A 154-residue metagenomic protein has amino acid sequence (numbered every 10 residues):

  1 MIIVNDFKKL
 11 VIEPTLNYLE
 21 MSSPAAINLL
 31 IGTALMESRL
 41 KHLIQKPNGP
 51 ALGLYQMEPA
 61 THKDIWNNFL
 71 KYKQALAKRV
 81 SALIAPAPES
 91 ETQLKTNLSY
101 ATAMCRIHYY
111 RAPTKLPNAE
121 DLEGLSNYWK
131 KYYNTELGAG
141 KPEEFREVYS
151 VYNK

Functional and structural regions predicted by a protein language model:
M1-L16, L35-P113: Peptidoglycan-targeting cell-wall enzymes and recognition modules
N17-A25: Short, charged helix-capping/linker segments at alpha-helix termini
P24-G32, E120-Y128: Alpha-helical scaffolds flanking conserved acidic
E37-Q45, N134-E143: Secretory-pathway/luminal and periplasmic proteins that interact with or process carbohydrate-rich
P59, K131, T135, A139 (+1 more regions): Charged, low-complexity, intrinsically disordered terminal regions
A112-E120: Inter-helical turn/loop segments and adjacent helix faces that build the functional surface of alpha-helical bundle
P142-K154: Long, charge-rich low-complexity segments
